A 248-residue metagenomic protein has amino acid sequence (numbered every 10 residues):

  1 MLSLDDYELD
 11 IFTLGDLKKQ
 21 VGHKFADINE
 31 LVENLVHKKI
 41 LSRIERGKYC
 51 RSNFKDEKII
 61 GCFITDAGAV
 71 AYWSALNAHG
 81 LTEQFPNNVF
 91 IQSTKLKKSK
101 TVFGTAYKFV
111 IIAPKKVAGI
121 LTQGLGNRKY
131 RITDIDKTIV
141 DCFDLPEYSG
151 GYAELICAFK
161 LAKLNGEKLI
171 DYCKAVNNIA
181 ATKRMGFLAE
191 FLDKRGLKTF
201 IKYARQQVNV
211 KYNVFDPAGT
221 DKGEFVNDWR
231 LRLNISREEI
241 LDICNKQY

Functional and structural regions predicted by a protein language model:
M1-Y72, K163-N177, M185, A189: Short beta-edge/loop segments at beta->alpha junctions of small alpha/beta modules that act as binding/recognition
G22, V36, G80, D144-E147 (+1 more regions): Hydrophobic/aromatic-lined pockets within catalytic cores
F25-A26, E83-F85, E147-G151: Short amphipathic alpha-helical segments with coiled-coil-like heptad repeat character
R46-G47, N88-F90, Y152-L155: Short coil/turn segments at secondary-structure boundaries
C50, F90-Q92, K108-V110, G186 (+1 more regions): Residues in well-ordered beta-strands of folded domains
H79-K129, D134-I135: Exposed, interaction-prone assembly regions rather than primary DNA-binding/catalytic cores
L121-Y248: Hydrophobic alpha-helical interaction segments
